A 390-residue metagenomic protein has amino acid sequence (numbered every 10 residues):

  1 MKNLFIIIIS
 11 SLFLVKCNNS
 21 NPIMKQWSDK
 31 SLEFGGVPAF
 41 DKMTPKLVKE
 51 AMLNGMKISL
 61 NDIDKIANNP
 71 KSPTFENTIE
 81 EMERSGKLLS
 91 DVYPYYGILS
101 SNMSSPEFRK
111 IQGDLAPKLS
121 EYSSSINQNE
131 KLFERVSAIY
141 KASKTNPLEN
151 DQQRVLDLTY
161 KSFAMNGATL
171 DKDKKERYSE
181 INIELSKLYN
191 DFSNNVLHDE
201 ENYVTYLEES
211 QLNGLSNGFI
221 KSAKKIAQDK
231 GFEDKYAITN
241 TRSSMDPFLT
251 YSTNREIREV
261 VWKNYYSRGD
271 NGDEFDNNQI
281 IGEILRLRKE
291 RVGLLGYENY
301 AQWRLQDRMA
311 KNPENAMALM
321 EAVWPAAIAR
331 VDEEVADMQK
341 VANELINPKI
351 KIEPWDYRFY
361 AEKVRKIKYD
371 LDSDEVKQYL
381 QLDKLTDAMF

Functional and structural regions predicted by a protein language model:
L4-L12: Sec-dependent N-terminal signal peptides
L14-K16: C-terminal motif of bacterial Sec signal peptides marking the signal peptidase cleavage site
S20-G218, S222: N-terminal helix-rich structural modules
V37-T44, G97-S101, A164, Y265-E274 (+3 more regions): Glycine- and acidic
T44, T74-L88, E107, I111 (+7 more regions): Secondary-structure capping and boundary motifs in well-ordered enzyme cores
D151, V155, K187, N194 (+3 more regions): Active-site-proximal, well-structured secondary-structure segments within enzyme catalytic domains
L158, N166-I181, R268-W303, K311-M317: A conserved hydrophobic secondary-structure block that centers on an alpha-helix together with its immediately flanking
K230-R268, Y357, A361: Active-site-adjacent "gating/activation" loops or surface patches in catalytic cores
